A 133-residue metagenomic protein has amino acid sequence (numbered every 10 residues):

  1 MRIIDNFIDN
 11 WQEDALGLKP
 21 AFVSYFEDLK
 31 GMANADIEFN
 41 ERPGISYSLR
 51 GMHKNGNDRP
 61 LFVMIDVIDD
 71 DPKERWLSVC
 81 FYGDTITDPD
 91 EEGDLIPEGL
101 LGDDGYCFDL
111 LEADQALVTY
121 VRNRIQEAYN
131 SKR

Functional and structural regions predicted by a protein language model:
M1-R133: Charge-dense, helix-prone N-terminal extensions
